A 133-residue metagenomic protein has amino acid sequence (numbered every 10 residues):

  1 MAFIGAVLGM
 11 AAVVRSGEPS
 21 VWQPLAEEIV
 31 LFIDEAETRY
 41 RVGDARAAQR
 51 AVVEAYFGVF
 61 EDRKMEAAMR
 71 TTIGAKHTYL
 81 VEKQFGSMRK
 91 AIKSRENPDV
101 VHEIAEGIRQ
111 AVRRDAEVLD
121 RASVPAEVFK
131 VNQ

Functional and structural regions predicted by a protein language model:
A2-G9: Bacterial N-terminal signal peptides
M10-R15: Sec/Tat signal peptide C-region and signal peptidase I cleavage site
G17-Q133: Mature extracytoplasmic or organellar-lumen-exposed domains after removal of signal/transit peptides
